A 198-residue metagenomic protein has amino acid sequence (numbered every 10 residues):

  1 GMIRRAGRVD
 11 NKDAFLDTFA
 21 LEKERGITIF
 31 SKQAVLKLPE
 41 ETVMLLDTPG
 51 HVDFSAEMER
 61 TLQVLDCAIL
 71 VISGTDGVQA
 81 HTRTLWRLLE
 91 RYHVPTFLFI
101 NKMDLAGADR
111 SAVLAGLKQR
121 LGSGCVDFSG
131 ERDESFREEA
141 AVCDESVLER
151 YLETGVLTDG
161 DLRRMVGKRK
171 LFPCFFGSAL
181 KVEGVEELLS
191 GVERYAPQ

Functional and structural regions predicted by a protein language model:
G1-V64, A68-I72, V78, G116-D127 (+1 more regions): P-loop NTPase switch module centered on the Walker A-proximal segment
G74-Q198: P-loop NTPase catalytic nucleotide-binding module
